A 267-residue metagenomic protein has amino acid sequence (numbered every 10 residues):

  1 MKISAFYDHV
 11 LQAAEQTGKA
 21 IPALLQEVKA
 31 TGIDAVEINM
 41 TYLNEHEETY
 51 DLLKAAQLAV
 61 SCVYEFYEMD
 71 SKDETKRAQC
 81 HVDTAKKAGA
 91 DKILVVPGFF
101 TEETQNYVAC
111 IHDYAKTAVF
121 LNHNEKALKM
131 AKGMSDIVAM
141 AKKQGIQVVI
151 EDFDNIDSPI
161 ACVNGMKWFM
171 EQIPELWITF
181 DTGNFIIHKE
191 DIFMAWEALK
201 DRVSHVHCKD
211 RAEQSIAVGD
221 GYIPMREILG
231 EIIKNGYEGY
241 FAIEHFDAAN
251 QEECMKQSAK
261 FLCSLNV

Functional and structural regions predicted by a protein language model:
M1-K92, L121-A127, K142, W177 (+3 more regions): N-terminal pre-domain/capping segments
A5-H9, I38-M40, C62-E68, V95-P97 (+4 more regions): A cross-domain feature marking catalytic cores of carbohydrate-active enzymes and several ubiquitous metabolic/repair
Q12-T17, A35-E48, Y67-K76, T101 (+4 more regions): Acidic-and-aromatic substrate-binding clefts and catalytic sites of carbohydrate-active enzymes
E27, A35-V36, A55, D136-E227: Acidic/histidine-rich catalytic cores of soluble enzymes
A35, K92, H205, G239-Y240: Residues at the N-termini of beta-strands
A55, D70-W177: Active-site acidic/histidine proton-transfer and metal-coordination neighborhood in alpha/beta enzyme cores
A59, I160-I173, Y237, C254-V267: Short, electropositive alpha-helical surface patch
P224-E238: Short glycine/proline-rich, acidic loop/turn segments that cap or connect secondary-structure elements
